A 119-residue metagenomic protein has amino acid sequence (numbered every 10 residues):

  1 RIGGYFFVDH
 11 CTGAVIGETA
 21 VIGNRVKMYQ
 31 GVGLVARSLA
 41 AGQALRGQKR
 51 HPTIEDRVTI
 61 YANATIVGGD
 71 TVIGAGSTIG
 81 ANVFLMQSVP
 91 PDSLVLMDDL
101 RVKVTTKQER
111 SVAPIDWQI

Functional and structural regions predicted by a protein language model:
G3-G4, D9-E18, G23-N24, M28-Q30 (+9 more regions): Left-handed beta-helix
L39-A40: PLP-dependent aminotransferase-like
Q43-H51: Regulatory activation segment
K107-I119: Terminal amphipathic alpha-helical/low-complexity segments used for targeting or macromolecular assembly
